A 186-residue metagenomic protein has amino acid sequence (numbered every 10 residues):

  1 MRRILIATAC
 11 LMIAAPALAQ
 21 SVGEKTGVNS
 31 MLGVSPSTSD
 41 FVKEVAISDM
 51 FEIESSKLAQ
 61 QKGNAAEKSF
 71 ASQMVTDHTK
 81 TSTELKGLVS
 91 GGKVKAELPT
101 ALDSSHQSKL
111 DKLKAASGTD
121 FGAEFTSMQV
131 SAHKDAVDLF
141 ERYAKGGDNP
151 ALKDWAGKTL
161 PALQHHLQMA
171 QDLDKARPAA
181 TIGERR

Functional and structural regions predicted by a protein language model:
R2-I6, A19-R186: His/Met- and acidic-residue-enriched segments that coordinate or traffic transition-metal cofactors and support
A14-P16: N-terminal signal peptide c-region/cleavage motif recognized by signal peptidases
